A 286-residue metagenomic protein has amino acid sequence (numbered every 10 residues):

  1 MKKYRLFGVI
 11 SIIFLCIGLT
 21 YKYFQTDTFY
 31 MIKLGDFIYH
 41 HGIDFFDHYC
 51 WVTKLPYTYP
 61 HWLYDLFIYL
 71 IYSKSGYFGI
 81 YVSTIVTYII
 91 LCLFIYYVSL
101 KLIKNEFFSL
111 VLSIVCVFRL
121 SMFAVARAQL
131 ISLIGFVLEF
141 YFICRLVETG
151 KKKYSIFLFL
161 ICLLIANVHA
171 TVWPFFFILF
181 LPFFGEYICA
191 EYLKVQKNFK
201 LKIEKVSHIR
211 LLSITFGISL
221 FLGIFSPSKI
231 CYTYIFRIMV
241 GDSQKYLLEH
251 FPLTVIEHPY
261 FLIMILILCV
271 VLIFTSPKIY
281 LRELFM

Functional and structural regions predicted by a protein language model:
V9, I95-F118: Transmembrane-helix signature of polytopic, membrane-embedded enzymes that assemble or transfer cell-envelope glycans
L15, R119-L120, F142, Y154-A170 (+2 more regions): Membrane-interface alpha helices of multi-pass inner-membrane proteins
D27, Y39-H41, T53, A170-P277: Transmembrane catalytic cores of multi-pass membrane glycosyltransferases and polysaccharide-assembly enzymes
K54-F78, V82, V86: Short hydrophobic/aromatic helix or loop-helix immediately within or flanking a transmembrane segment in polytopic
V82-L102: Transmembrane-helix motifs of polytopic, lipid-linked glycan transferases
F94, I131-T149, F180-I188, I267-C269: Specific aromatic-rich, kink-prone transmembrane helix
F123-I131: Short acidic/glycine- and proline-prone juxtamembrane loop motifs at membrane-interface regions of multi-pass membrane
F142-L163, R210-L211, L281-M286: Short hydrophobic alpha-helices at membrane interfaces in multi-pass membrane enzymes
